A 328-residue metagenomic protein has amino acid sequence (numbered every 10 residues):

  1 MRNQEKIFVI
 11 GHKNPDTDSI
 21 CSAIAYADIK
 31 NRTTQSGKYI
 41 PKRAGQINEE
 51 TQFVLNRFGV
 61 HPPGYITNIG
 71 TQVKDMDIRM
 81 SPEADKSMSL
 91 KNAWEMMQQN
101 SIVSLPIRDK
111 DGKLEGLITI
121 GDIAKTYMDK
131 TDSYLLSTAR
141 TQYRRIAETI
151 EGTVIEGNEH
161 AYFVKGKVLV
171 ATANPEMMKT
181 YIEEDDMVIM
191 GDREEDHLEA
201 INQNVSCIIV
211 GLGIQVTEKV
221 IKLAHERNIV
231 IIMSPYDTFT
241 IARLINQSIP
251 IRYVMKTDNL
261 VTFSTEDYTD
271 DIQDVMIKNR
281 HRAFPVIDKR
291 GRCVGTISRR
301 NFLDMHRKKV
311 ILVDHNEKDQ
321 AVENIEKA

Functional and structural regions predicted by a protein language model:
M1-S104, D109-E115, D122-K125, Q247-A328: Replace "Mg2+/Mn2+-dependent" with "divalent metal-dependent
E50, G70-T71, V170-V254, D258: Feature captures the catalytic cores and cofactor-binding loops of soluble hydro-lyases/lyases that act on carboxylate
Y65-D75, T138-R144, F239-T240: Short linear loop/turn motifs
D85-S87, T153, E226: Short, highly charged low-complexity linear segments
K113-Y134, R227-N228: Anionic-ligand-binding alpha/beta catalytic cores of soluble enzymes and soluble regulatory domains that recognize
A124, S133-R145, L244: Core recognition of P-loop NTPase motor domains used across DNA-transaction enzymes
S137-V154, T257-D258, D267-D271, E317-K318: Intrinsically disordered, low-complexity basic tails/linkers immediately adjacent to helix-turn-helix/homeobox/MYB/SANT
T138-D196: Gly/Thr-rich phosphate-binding loop signature of adenosyl cofactor/nucleotide-binding cores
